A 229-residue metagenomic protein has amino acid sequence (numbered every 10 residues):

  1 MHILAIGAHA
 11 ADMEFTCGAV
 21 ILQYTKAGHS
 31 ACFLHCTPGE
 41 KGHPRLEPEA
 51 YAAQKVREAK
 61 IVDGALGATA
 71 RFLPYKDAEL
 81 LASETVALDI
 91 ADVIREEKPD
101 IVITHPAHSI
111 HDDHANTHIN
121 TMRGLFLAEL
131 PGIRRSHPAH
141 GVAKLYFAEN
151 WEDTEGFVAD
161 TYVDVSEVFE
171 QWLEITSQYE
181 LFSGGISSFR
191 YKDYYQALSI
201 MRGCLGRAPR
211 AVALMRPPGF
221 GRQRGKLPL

Functional and structural regions predicted by a protein language model:
M1-E97, K226-L227: Active-site rim/loop-helix segments in enzyme catalytic domains that contact anionic ligands
M1-L4, L81-L229: Metal-dependent de-N-acetylase/amidase catalytic core
